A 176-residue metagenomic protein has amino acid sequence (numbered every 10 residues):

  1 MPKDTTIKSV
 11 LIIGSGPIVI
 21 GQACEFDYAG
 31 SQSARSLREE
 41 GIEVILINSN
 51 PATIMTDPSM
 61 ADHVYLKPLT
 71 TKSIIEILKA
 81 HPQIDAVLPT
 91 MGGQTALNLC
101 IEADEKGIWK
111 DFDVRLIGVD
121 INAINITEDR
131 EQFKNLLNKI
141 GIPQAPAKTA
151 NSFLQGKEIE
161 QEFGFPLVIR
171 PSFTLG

Functional and structural regions predicted by a protein language model:
M1-G176: N-terminal beta-alpha lobe that positions the nucleotide/phosphoryl donor in ATP/NTP-coupled carboxylate activation
